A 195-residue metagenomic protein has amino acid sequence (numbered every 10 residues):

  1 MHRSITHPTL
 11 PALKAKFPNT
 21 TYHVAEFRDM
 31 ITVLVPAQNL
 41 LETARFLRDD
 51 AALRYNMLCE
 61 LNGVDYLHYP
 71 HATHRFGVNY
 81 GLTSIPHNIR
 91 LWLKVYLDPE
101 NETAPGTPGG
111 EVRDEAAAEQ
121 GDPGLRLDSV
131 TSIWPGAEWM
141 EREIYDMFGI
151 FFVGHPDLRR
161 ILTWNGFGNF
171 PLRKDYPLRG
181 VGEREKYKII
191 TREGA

Functional and structural regions predicted by a protein language model:
M1-A195: Terminal low-complexity/charged segments
